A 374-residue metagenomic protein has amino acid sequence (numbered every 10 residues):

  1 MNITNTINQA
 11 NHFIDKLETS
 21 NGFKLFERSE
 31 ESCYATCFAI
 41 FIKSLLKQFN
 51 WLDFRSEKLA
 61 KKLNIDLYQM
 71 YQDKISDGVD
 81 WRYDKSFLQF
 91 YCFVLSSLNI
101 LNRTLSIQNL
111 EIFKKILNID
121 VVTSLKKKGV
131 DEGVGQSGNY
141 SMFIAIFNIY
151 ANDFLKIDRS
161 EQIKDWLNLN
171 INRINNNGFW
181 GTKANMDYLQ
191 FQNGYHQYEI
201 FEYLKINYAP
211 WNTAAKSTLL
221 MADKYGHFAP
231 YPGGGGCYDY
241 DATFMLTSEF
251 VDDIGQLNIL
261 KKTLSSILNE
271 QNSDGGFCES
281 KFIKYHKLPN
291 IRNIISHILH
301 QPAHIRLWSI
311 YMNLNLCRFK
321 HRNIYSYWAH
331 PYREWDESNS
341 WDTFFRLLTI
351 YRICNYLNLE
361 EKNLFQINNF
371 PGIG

Functional and structural regions predicted by a protein language model:
M1-D66, R82-S86, F90-V134, Y140-E161 (+3 more regions): Terminal, non-catalytic domain-edge segments
D80, N170, K183-Y188, T218-H227: Solenoid-like repeat scaffolds
A145, I149, F179-Q192, H196: Hydrophobic, aromatic-lined core segments that form the binding pocket/scaffold for planar heteroaromatic ligands
R173-N177: Residues in short coils/turns that link rungs of repeat/solenoid architectures in beta-rich domains
